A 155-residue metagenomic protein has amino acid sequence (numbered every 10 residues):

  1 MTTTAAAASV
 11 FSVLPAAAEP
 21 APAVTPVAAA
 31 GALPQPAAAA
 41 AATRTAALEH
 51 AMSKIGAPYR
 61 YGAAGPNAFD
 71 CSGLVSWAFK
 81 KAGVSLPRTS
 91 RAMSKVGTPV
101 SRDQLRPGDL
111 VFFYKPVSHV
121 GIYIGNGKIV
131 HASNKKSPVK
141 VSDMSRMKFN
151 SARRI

Functional and structural regions predicted by a protein language model:
M1-R60, K81, S85, D103-R106 (+1 more regions): Intrinsically disordered, low-complexity, Pro/Ser/Thr/Asn/Gly/Ala-rich spacer/linker segments adjacent to signal
M52, V75-S76, V130: Conserved protein kinase catalytic domain
A57-P107: Catalytic cysteine-centered active-site loop
L74, G121, A152: Short hydrophobic/aromatic patches on the structural cores and recognition surfaces of FHA
P87-S90, Y123-D143: Catalytic Cys-His active-site segments of thiol-dependent hydrolases/isopeptidases
